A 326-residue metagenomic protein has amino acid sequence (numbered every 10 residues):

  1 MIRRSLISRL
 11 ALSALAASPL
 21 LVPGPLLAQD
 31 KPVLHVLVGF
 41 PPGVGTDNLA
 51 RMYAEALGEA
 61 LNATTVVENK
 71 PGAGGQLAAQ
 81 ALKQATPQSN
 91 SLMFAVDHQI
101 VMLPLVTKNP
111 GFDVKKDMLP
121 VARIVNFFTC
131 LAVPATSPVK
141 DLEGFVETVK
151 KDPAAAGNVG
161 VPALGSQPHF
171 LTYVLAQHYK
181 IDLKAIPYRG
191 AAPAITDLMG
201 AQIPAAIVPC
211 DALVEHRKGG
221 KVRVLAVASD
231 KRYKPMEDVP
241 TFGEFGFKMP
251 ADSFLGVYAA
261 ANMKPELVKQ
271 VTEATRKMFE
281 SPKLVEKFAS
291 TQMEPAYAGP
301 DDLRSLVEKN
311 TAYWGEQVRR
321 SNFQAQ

Functional and structural regions predicted by a protein language model:
M1-S13: N-terminal secretory signal peptides and thylakoid transit peptides that target proteins across membranes
A28-K116, N158, L164, K180-I207 (+2 more regions): N-terminal (or domain-start) structured segment
K31, Q84-S91, L105-P193, F242 (+2 more regions): Hinge/capping helix and adjacent helix->loop/strand transition within the periplasmic-binding protein
K31-V33, H178-Y179, K218, P265-Q326: An extracytoplasmic/periplasmic, membrane-proximal ligand-sensing/linker region
D97-Q99, N126, T136, D211 (+2 more regions): Solvent-exposed coil/turn segments that connect beta secondary-structure elements in extracytoplasmic/periplasmic
Q99-K108, V174-H178, A205-E237: A ligand-binding cleft/hinge motif common to bilobed small-molecule-binding domains
